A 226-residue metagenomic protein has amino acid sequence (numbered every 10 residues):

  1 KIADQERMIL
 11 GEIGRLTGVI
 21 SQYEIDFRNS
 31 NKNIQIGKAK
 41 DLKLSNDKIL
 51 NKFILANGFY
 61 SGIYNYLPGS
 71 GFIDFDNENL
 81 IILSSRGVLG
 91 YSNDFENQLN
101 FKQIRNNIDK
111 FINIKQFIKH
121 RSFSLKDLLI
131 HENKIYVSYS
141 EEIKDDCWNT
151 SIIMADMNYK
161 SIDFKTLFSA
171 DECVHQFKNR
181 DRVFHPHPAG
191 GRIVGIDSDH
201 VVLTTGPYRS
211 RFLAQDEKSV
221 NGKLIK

Functional and structural regions predicted by a protein language model:
E6-R7, I25: Intrinsic disorder/low-complexity segments enriched in polar/small residues
G14, G18-F212: Acidic, Gly/Ser/Thr-rich repeat motifs that build Ca2+-stabilized beta-propeller blades
N149, A214, K218-N221: A detector of repeated loop/turn-to-beta-strand junctions in beta-rich toroidal repeat architectures
K223-I225: Extracytoplasmic, non-cytosolic globular domains
